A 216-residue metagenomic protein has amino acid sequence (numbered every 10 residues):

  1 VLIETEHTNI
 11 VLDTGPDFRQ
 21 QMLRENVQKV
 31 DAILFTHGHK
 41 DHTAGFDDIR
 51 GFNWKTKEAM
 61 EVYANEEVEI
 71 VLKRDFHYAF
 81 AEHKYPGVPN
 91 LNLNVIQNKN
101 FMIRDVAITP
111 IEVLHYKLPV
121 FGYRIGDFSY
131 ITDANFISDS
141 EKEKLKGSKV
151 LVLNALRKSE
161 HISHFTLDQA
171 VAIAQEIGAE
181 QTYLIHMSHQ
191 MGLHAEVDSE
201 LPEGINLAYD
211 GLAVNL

Functional and structural regions predicted by a protein language model:
V1-I131, S140, V197-Y209, A213-L216: Binuclear metal-dependent hydrolase catalytic cores
E6, G15, N135, L156 (+1 more regions): Anionic group-transfer/hydrolysis microenvironments
P110-I111, I131-D133, L153, I185: Thr-Gly-centered strand-to-loop micro-motif
S138-L216: Binuclear metal-ion centers of metallo-dependent hydrolases, dominated by the metallo-beta-lactamase
